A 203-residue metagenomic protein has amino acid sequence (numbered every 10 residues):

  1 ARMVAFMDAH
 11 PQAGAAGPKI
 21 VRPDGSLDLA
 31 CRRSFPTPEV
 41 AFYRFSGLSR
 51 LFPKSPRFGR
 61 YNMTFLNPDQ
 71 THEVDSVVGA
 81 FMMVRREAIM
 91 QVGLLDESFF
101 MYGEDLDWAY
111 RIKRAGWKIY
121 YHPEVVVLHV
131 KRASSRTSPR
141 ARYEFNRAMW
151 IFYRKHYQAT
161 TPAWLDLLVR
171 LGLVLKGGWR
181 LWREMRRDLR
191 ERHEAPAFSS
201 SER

Functional and structural regions predicted by a protein language model:
A1-S34: Conserved donor NDP-sugar-binding/catalytic core segment of glycosyltransferases
R2, L66-V126: A short, conserved alpha-helix in the catalytic core of glycosyltransferases
C31-R33, F42, K131: Short hydrophobic alpha-helix segments
C31-T37, T137-R140: Short, hinge-like loop/turn segments at secondary-structure boundaries
F35-D75: Short, flexible, basic/aromatic active-site loop/helix in glycosyltransferases
D107-R190: Active-site-adjacent helix/loop segment of glycosyltransferases that harbors family-specific signature motifs
E191-R203: N-terminal hydrophobic signal-anchor/signal peptide
